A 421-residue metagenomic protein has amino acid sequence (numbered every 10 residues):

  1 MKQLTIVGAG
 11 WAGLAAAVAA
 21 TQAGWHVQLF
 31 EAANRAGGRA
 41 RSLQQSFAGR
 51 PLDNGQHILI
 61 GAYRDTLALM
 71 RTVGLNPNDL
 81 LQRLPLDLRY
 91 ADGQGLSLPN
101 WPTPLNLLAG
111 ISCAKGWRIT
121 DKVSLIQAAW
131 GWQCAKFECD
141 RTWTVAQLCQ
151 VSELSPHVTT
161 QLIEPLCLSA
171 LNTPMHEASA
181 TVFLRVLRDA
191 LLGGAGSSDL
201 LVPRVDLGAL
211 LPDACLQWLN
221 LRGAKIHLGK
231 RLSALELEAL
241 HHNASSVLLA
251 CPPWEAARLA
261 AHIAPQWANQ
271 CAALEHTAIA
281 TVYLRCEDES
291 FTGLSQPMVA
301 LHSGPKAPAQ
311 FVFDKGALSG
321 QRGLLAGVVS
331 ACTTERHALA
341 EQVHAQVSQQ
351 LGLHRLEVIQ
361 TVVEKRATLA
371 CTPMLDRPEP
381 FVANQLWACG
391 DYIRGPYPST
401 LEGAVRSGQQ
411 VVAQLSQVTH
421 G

Functional and structural regions predicted by a protein language model:
K2-L29: N-terminal Rossmann-like FAD-binding beta1-loop-alpha1 element of flavoenzymes
A12, R35, W254: Conserved Rossmann-like nucleotide-cofactor binding loop
T21-S46: Glycine-rich FAD pyrophosphate-binding loop
A23, K230-L339, Q346-Q350: Mid-domain catalytic core of redox enzymes that form a hydrophobic substrate pocket/lid adjacent to a catalytic redox
G38-G61, A129-Q133: Glycine-rich active-site loop/strand segments that organize a redox cofactor
S42-Q44, N100-W101, Q310-G421: Conserved flavin/dinucleotide-binding core of flavoenzymes
Y63-L184: Mobile amphipathic helical/loop "lid" adjacent to a hydrophobic cofactor/ligand pocket
L184-E236, N243: Helical element adjacent to the flavin cofactor pocket in flavoenzyme catalytic cores
